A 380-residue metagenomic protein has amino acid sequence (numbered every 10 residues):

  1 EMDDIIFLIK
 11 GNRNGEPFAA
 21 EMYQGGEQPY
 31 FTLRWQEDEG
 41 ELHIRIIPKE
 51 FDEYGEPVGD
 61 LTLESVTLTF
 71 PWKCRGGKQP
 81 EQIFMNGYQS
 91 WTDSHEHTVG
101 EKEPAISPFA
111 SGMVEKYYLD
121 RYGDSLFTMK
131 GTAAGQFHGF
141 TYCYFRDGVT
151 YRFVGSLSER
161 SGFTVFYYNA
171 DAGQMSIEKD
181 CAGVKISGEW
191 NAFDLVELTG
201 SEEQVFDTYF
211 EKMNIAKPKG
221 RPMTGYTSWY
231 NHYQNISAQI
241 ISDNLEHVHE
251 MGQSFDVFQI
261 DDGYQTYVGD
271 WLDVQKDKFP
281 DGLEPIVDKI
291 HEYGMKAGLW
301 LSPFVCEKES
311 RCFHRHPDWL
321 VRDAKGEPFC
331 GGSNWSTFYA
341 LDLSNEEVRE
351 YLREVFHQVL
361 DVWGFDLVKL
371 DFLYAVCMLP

Functional and structural regions predicted by a protein language model:
E1-D256, L367: Carbohydrate-recognition beta-sandwich/jelly-roll modules in extracellular/periplasmic carbohydrate-active proteins
S254-P380: Aromatic- and carboxylate-enriched substrate-binding clefts and catalytic-loop regions of carbohydrate-active enzymes
